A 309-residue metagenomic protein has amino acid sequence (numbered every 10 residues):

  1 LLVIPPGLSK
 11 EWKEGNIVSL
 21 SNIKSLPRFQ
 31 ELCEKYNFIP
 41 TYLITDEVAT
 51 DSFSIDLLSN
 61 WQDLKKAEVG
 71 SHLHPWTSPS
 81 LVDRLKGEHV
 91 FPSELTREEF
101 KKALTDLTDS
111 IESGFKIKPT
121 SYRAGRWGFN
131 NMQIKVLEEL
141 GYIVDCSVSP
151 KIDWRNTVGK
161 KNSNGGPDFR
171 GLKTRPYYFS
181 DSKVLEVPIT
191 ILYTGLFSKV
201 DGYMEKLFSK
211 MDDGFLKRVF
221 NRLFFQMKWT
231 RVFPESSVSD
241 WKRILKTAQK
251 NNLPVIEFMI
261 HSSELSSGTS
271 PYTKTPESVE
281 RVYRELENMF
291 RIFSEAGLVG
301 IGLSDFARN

Functional and structural regions predicted by a protein language model:
L1-D63, M289: Active-site beta->alpha N-cap acidic-glycine motif
I4-E14, V82-E94, G268-K274: Surface-exposed, active-site-proximal loop segments in enzymatic domains
I17-I23, L43-I55, R123-N131, W154 (+2 more regions): Acidic-and-aromatic substrate-binding clefts and catalytic sites of carbohydrate-active enzymes
P27-N37, T50-S78, E138, R243-L253: Acidic (Asp/Glu)-rich catalytic clusters
P40-Y42, V69-L73, T120-Y122, V144-C146 (+3 more regions): Hydrophobic faces of well-ordered beta-strands that scaffold small-molecule active sites in alpha/beta enzyme cores
L43-A124, G128, I191-L196, S262-S263: Metal-dependent polysaccharide deacetylase catalytic core of the NodB/CE4 family, i.e., the active-site-bearing domain
A124-Q249: Active-site-adjacent pocket scaffolds in enzyme catalytic domains
F215-N309: C-terminal domain-boundary segment and adjacent tail
